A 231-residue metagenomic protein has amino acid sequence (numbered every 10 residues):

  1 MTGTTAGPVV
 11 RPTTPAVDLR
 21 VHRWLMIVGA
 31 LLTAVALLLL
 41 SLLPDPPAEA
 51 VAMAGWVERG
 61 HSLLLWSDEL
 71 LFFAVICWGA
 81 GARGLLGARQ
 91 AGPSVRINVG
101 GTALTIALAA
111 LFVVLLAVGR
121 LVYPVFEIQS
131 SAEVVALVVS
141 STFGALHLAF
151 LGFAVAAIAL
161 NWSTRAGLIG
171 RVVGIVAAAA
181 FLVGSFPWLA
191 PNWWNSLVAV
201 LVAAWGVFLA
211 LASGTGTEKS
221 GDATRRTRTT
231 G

Functional and structural regions predicted by a protein language model:
T2-G231: Hydrophobic, aromatic-enriched alpha-helical segments typical of multi-pass transmembrane helices
